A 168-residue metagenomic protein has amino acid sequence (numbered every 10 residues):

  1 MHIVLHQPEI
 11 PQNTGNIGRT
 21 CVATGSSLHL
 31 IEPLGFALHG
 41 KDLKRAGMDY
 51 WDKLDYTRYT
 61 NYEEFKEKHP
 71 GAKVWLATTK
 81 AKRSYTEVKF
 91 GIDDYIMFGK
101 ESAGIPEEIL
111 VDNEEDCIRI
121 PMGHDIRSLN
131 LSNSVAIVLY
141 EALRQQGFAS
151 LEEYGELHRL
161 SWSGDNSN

Functional and structural regions predicted by a protein language model:
M1-N168: Post-transcriptional modification and biogenesis factors for structured RNAs of the translation apparatus
